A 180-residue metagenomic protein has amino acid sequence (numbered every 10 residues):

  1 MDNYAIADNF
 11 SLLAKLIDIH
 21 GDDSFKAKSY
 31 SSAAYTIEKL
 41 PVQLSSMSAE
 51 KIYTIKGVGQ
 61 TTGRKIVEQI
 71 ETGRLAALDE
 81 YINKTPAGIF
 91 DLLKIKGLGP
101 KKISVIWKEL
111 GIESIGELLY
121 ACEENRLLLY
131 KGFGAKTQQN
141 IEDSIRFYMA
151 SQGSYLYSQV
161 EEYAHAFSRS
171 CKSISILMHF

Functional and structural regions predicted by a protein language model:
M1-D2, I19-K28: Structural motif
N3-A14: Patatin-like phospholipase
A14, K26-F180: Accessory alpha-helical DNA-binding modules that contact the DNA backbone or grooves
